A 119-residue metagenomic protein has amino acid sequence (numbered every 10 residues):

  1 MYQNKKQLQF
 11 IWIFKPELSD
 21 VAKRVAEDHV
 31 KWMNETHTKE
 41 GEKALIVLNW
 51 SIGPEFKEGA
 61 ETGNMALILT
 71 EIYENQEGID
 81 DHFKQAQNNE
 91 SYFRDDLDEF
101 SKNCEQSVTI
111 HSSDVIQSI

Functional and structural regions predicted by a protein language model:
M1-K6, A60-G63: Short, flexible turn/loop "capping" segments at secondary-structure junctions
K5-F14, I68-T70: Active-site-flanking beta-strand signature of metal-NTP-handling nucleotidyl enzymes and homologous cyclase-like
L18-S51, Q87-D96: Short amphipathic alpha-helical segments
D20, E74-Q87: Short amphipathic alpha-helices within nucleic acid-binding modules
H29, H82, H111-S112: Histidine-centered active-site/metal-ligand motif
M33-I68, S101-K102, V108: Short, glycine- and small/hydrophobic-rich beta-strand elements in well-ordered beta-sheets
D81, Y92-F93, V115: Amphipathic alpha-helical hairpins
K102-I119: Acidic/histidine-enriched, glycine/proline-rich intrinsically disordered or flexible terminal extensions
